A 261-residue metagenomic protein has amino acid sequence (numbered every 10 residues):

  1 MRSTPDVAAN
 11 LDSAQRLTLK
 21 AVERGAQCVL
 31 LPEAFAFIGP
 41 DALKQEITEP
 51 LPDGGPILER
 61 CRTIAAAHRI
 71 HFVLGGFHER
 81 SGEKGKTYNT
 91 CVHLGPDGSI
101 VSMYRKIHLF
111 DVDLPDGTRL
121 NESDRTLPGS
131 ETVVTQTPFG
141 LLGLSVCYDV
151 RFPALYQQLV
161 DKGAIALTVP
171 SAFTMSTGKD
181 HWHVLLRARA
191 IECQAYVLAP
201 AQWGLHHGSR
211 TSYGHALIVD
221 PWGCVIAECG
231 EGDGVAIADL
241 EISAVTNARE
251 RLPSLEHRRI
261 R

Functional and structural regions predicted by a protein language model:
M1-V7: Short polar catalytic/cofactor-binding loops
V7, Q15-D97, V101-M103, T174-R189 (+1 more regions): Cys-nucleophile CN-hydrolase/nitrilase-fold catalytic domain and related Cys-dependent amidase chemistry that acts on
A9-K20, R151-Q157: Short, acidic/polar
P52-V73, L141, C147-A236: CN hydrolase (nitrilase-like) catalytic-core segments centered on the catalytic cysteine and neighboring Lys/Glu
F72-F77, D113-L120, V197-A201: Short Pro/Gly-enriched beta-strand edge/turn motifs at strand-loop
L74-G76, N89-H93, V133-T135, A216-I218 (+1 more regions): Short beta-strand scaffold segments in enzyme catalytic cores
G82-K162, M175-V184, R251-S254: Active-site catalytic loop in hydrolytic enzyme cores
V245-R261: A conserved C-terminal secondary-structure "cap"
